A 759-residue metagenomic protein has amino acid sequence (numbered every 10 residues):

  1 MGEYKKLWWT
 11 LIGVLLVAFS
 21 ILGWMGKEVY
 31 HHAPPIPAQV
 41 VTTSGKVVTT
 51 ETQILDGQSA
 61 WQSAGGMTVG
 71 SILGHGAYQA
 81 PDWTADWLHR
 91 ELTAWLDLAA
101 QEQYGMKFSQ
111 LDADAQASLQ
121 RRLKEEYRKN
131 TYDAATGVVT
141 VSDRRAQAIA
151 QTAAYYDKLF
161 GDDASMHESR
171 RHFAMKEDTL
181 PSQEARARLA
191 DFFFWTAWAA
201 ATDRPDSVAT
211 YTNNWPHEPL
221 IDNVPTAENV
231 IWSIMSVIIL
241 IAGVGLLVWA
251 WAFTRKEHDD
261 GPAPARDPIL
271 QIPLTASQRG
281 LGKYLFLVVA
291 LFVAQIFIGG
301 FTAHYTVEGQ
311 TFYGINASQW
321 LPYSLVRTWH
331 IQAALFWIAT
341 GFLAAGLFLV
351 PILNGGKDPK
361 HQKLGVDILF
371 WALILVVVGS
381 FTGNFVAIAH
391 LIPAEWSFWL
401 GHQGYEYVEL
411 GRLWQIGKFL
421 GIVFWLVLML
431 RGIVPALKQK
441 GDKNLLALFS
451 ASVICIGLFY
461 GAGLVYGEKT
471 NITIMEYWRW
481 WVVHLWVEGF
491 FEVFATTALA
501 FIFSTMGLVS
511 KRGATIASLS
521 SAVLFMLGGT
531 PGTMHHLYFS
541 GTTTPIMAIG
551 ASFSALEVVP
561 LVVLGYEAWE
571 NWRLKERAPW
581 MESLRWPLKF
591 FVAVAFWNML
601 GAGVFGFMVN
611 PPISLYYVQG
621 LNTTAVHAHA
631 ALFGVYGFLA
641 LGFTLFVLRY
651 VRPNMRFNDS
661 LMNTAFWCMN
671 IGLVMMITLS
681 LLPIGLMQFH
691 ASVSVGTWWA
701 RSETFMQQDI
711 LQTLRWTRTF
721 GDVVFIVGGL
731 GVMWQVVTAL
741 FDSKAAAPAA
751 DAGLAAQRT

Functional and structural regions predicted by a protein language model:
M1-T50: Post-cleavage N-terminal segment of exported redox proteins
W8-K27, W61, T212, E228-R255 (+12 more regions): Hydrophobic cores of alpha-helical transmembrane segments in multi-pass integral membrane proteins
H31-V230: Soluble extramembrane regions of membrane proteins in the secretory/endomembrane system
T42-S44, T311-L325, Y617-G620: Perimembrane loop-to-helix junctions flanking transmembrane segments
T68-I72, A77-L111, A115-Q116, K357-M429: Hydrophobic or amphipathic alpha-helical targeting/insertion segments
K256-L281, K357-K360, L574-L584, G753-Q757: Membrane-interfacial, low-structure loops and terminal tails that flank and connect transmembrane helices in multi-pass
Q403-R412, G441, I474-H484, T542-F553 (+1 more regions): Non-cytosolic membrane-interface motifs at loop->transmembrane helix junctions
K744-T759: Short, highly charged, low-complexity non-transmembrane loops/tails of multi-pass membrane proteins
